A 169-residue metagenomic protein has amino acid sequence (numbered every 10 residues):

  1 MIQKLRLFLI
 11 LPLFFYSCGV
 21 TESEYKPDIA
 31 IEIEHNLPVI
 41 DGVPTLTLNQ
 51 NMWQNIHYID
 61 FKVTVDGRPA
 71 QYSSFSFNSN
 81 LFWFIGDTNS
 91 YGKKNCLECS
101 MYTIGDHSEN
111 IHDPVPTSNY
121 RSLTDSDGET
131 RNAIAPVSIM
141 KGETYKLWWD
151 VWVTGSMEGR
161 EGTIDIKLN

Functional and structural regions predicted by a protein language model:
Q3-I10: Sec-dependent signal peptide recognition, specifically the positively charged N-region followed immediately by
P12-V39: Bacterial Sec-dependent N-terminal signal peptides
E32-L37, G42-F75, S79-F84, N132-A133: Beta-strand-rich structural segments
V63-T117, G162: Short flexible loop/turn segments that cap and initiate beta-strands
T124-N132: Glycine-centered loop-to-beta-strand initiation motif
S138-L147: Short glycine/proline/serine/threonine-rich loop/turn segments at secondary-structure transition edges
W148-R160: Short, exposed beta-strand-loop hairpins at the edges of beta-sheets in extracellular/periplasmic proteins
E158-N169: Short beta-strand elements
